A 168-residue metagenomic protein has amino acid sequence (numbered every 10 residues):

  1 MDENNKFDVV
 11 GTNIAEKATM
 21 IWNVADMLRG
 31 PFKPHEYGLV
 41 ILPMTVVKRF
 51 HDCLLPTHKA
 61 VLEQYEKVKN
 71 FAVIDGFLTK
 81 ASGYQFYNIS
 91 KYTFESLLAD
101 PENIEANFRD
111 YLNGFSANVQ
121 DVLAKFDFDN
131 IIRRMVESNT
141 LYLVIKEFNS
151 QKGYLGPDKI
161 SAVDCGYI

Functional and structural regions predicted by a protein language model:
M1-I168: Non-catalytic, mostly N-terminal accessory regions of nucleic-acid modification and defense proteins
